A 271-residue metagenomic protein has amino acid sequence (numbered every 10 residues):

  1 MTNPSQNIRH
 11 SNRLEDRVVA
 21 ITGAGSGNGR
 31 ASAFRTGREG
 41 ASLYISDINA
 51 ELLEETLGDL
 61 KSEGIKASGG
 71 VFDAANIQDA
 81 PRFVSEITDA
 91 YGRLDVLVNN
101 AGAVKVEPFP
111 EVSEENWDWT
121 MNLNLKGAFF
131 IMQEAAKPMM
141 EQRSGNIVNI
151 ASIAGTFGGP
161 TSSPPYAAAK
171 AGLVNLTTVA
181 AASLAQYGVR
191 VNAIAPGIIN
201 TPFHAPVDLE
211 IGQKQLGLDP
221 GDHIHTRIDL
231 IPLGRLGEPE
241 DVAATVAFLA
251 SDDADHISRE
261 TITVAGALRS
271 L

Functional and structural regions predicted by a protein language model:
T2-H10, F157, V246-A247, S258-L271: Short C-terminal tail/terminal secondary-structure segment of NAD(P)H-dependent dehydrogenase/reductase domains
G25-G27: Conserved glycine-rich cofactor-binding loop
P108-F109, N116-M121, R227: Substrate-binding pocket helix/loop in short-chain dehydrogenase/reductase
M132, A169, T177: Active-site helix of classical SDR
K137, A182-S183, D255: Alpha-helical segment proximal to the catalytic Tyr-Lys
S152: Residue(s) in the substrate-gating loop at a strand-loop-helix junction that position the organic substrate next
A185, R190, I257-R259: Short, small/polar-rich loop/turn modules that mediate ligand/substrate recognition or access, typified
